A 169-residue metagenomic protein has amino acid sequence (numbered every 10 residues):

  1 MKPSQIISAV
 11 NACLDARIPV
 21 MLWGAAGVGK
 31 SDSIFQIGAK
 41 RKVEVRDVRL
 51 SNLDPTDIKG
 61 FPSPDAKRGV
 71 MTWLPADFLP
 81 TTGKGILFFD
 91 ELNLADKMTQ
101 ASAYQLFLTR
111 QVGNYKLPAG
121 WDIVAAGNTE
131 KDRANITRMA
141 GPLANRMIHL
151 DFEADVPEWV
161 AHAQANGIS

Functional and structural regions predicted by a protein language model:
M1-S169: AAA+ P-loop NTPase catalytic core and its hallmark functional loops
